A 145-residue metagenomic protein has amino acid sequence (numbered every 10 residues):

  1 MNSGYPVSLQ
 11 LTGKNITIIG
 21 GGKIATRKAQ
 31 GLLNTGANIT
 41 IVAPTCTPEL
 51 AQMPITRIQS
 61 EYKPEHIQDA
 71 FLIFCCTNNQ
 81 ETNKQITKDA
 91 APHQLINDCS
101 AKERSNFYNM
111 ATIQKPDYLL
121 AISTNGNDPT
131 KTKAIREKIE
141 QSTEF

Functional and structural regions predicted by a protein language model:
M1-T45, E49-M53, R57-E61: Hydrophobic, well-ordered beta-alpha structural blocks that scaffold small-molecule cofactor pockets
Q10, I113-F145: Adenosine-phosphate binding glycine-rich loop
T40, A70-N79, Y118-N127: Short beta-strand and adjoining strand-loop segment in the mid-core of the Rossmann-like NAD(P)-dependent dehydrogenase
P44-C46, Y62, A101-R104, N125: Short, ordered loop/turn segments at secondary-structure junctions
E61-D69: Short amphipathic alpha-helix with an adjacent loop that forms part of the alpha/beta core around
E65, E81-N83: Short glycine-rich, flexible loops that bind phosphorylated cofactors or substrates
L72-C76, N83-Y108: ADP-ribose/adenylate-binding Rossmann-like module
